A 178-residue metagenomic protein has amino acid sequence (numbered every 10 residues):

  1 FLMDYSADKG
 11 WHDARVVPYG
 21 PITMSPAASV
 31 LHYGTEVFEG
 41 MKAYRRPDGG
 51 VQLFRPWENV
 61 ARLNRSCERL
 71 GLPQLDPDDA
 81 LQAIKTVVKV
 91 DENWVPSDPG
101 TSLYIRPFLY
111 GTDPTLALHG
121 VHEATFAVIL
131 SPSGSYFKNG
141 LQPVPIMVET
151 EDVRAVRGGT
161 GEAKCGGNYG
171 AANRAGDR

Functional and structural regions predicted by a protein language model:
F1-V87, F108, T115-R178: Helix-start/capping segments and mature chain N-termini
D76-D78, W94-S102: Flexible, glycine/charged-enriched surface loops at secondary-structure junctions
E92, P96, P107-T112: Active-site loop/lid in soluble adenylation, ligation, and acyl-transfer enzymes
